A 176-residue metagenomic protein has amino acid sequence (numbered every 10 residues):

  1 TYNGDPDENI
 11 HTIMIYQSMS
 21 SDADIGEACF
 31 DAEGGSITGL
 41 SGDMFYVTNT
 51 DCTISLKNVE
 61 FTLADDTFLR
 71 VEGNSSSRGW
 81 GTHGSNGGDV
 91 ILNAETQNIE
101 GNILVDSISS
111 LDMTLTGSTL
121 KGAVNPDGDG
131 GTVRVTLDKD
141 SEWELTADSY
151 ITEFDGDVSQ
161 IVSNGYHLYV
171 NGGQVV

Functional and structural regions predicted by a protein language model:
T1, D5-F30, L40-T50, A64-S85 (+4 more regions): Glycine-rich beta-solenoid repeat tracts in large extracellular/virion proteins
T1-T12, A28-S41, K57-L69, G88-E100 (+4 more regions): Beta-strand-rich solenoid/repeat architectures in extracellular/passenger domains of polysaccharide-targeting enzymes
D51-L56: Serine/threonine-biased, Pro/acidic-interspersed low-complexity stretches characteristic of secreted/cell-surface
E100, L104-V176: Extracellular beta-strand/loop-rich repeat segments of large surface/secreted proteins
